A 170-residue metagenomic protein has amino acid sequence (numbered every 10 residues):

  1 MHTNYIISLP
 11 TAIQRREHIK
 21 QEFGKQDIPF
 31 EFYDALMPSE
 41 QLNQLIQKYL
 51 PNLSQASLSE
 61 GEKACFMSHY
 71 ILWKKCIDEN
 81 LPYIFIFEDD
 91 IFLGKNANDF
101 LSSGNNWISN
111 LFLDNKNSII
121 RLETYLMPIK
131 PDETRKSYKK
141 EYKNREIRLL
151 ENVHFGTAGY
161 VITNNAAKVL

Functional and structural regions predicted by a protein language model:
M1-F87, I91-L170: An acidic/histidine-cluster motif and surrounding catalytic segment that typifies divalent-metal-assisted enzyme active
